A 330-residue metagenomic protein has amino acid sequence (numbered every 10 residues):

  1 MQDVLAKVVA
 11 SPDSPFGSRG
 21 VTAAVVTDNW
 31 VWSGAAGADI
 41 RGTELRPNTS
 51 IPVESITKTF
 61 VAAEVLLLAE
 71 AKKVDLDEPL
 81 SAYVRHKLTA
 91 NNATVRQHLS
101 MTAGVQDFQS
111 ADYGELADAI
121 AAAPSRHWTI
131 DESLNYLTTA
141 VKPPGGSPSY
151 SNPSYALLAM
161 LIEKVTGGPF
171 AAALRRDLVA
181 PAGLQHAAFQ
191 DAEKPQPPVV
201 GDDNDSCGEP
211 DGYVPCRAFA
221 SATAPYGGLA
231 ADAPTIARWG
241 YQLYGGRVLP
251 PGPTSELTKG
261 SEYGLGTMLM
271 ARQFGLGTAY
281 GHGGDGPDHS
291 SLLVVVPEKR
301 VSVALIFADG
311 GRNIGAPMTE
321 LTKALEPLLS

Functional and structural regions predicted by a protein language model:
L5, A23, N29, V61 (+7 more regions): Residue-level preference for non-acidic, small/hydrophobic
K7-E44, T267-M270, L293-V294, S302-A304: A short, well-structured edge-of-sheet supersecondary motif
F16-R19, T27, S33, R41-Y150: Active-site-proximal loop and beta-strand segments within enzyme catalytic domains
T22-A24, P52, Q97-L99, A156 (+3 more regions): Structural recognition of the beta-strand scaffold that forms the well-ordered cores of secreted hydrolase catalytic
D28, Y155, F274, E298-K299: Short strand-connecting beta-turns/loops that link adjacent beta-strands
A38-R41, A220, G310-G311: A short acidic/small-residue loop/turn micro-motif
N92-D285, S291: Short, surface-exposed loop or secondary-structure junction motifs that flank catalytic or metal-binding residues
R272-G277, G310-S330: Short, gly/Ser/Thr-rich active-site loops of penicillin-recognizing serine hydrolases
